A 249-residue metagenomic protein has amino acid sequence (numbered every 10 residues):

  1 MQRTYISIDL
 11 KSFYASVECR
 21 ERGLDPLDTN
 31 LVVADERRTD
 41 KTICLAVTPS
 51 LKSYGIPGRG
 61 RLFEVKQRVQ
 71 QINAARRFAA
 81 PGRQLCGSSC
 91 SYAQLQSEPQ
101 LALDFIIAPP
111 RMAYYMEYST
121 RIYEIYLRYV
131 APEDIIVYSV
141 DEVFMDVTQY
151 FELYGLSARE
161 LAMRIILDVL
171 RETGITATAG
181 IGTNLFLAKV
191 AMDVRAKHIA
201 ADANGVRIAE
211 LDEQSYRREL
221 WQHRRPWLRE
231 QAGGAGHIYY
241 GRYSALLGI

Functional and structural regions predicted by a protein language model:
M1-I249: Gly/Gly-Pro- and Ser/Thr-rich, intrinsically disordered tail segments characteristic of DNA damage-repair and tolerance
